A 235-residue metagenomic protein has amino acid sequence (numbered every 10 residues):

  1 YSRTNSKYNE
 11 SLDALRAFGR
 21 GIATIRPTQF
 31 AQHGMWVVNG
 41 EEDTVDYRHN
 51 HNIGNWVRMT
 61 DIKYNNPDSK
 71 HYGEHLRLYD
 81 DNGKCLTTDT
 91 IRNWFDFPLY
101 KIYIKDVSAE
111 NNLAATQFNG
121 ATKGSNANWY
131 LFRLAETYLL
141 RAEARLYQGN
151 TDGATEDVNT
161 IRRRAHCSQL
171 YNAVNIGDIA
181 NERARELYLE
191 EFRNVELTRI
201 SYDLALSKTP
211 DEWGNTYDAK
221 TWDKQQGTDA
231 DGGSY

Functional and structural regions predicted by a protein language model:
Y1-F132: Flexible, polar/acidic helix-loop-strand segments at domain edges
Y1-T4, A114, A121-L131, T155 (+2 more regions): Long, intrinsically disordered, low-complexity segments
